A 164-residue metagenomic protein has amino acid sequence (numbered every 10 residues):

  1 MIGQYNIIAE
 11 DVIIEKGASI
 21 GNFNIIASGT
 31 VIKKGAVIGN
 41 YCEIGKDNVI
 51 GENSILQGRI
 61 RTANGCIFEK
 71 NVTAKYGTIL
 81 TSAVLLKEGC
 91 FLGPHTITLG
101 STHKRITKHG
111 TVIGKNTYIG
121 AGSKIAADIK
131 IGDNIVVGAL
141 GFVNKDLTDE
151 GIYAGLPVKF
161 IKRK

Functional and structural regions predicted by a protein language model:
M1-I131, L156-K164: Flexible, glycine/small-residue-enriched loop-and-beta-strand segment within the central core of proteins
I129-I131, D146-D149: C-terminal substrate-recognition "lid" of short-chain dehydrogenase/reductases
T148-D149, A154-P157: Acidic, glycine-centered active-site loop in nucleotide-sugar glycosyltransferases
